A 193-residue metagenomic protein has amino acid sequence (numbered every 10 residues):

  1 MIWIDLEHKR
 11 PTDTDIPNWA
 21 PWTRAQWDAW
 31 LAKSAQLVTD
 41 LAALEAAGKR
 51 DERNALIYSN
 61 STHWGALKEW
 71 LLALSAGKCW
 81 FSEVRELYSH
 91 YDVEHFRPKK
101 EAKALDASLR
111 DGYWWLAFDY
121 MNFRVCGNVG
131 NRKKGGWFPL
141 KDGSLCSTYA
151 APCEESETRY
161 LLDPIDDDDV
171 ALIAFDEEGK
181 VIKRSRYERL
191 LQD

Functional and structural regions predicted by a protein language model:
M1-G77, V84-D92, R97-D193: Replace "small metal-dependent catalytic modules" with "small catalytic or cofactor-binding modules
